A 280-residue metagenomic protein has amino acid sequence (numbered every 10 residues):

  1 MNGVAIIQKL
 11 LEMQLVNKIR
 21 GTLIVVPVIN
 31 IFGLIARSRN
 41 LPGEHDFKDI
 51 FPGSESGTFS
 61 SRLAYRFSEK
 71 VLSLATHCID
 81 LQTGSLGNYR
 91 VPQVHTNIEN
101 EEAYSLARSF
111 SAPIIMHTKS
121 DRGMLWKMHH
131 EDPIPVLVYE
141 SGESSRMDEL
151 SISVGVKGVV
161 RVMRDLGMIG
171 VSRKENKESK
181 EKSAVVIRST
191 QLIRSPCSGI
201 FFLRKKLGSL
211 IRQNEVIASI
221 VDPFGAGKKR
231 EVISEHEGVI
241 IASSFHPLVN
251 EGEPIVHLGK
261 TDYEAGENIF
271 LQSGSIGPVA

Functional and structural regions predicted by a protein language model:
M1-A280: Structured catalytic-domain cores with a bias toward divalent-metal coordination
